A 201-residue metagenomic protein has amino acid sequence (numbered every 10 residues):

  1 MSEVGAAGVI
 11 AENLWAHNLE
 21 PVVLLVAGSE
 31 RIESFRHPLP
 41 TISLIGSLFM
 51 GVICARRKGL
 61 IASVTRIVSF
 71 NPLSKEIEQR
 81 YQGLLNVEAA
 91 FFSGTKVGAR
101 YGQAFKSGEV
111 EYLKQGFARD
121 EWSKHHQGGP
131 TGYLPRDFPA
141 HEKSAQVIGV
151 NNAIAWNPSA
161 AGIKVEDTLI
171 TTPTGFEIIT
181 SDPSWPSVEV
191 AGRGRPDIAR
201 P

Functional and structural regions predicted by a protein language model:
M1-P201: Active-site neighborhoods and metal-handling regions in enzymes and metal-associated proteins
